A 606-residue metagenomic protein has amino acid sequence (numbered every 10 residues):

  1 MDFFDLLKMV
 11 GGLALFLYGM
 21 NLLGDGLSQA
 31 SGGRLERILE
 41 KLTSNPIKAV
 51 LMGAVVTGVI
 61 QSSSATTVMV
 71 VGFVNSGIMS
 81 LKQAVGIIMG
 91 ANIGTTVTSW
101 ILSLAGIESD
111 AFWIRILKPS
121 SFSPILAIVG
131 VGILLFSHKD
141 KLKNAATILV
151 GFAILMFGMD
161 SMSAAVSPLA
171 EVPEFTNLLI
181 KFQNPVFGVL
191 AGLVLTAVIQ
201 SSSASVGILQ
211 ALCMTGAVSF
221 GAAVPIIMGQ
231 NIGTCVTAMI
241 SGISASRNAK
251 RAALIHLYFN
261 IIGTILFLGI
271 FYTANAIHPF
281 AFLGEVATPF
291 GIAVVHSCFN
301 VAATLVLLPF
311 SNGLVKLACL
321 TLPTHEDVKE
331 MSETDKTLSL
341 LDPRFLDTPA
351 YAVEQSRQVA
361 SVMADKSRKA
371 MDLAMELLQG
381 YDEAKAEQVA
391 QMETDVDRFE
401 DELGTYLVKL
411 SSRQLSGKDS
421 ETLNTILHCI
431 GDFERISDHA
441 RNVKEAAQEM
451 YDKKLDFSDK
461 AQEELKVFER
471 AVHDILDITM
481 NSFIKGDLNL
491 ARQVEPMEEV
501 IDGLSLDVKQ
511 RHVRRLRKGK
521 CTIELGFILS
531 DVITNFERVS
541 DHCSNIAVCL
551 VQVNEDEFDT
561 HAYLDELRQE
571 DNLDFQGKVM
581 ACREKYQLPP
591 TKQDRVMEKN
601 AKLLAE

Functional and structural regions predicted by a protein language model:
M1-L7, S109-S121, F175-K181, V286 (+1 more regions): Interfacial loop-to-helix junctions that mark the boundaries of transmembrane helices in multi-pass membrane
M1-P46, A145-V194, L212-T215: Helix-loop-helix hairpins and the membrane-proximal interhelical loops of multi-pass alpha-helical transport proteins
M9-L22, G53-T57, I125-S137, V150-M162 (+3 more regions): Hydrophobic core segments of alpha-helical transmembrane domains in multi-pass membrane transport and ion-translocation
G24-S28, T57-A65, V166-S167, L195-A204 (+3 more regions): Short helix-coil transition sites and intra-membrane helix breaks within transmembrane domains of multi-pass
L42-M69, P185-I208: Hydrophobic alpha-helical transmembrane segments of multi-pass integral membrane proteins, predominantly secondary
V59-T66, V85-L102, P119-I125, L155 (+5 more regions): Membrane-embedded alpha-helical segments of transport systems, primarily multispan ion/solute transporters
M69-A91, S99-S121, M159, T196-G233 (+4 more regions): Membrane-interfacial helix-loop connectors
M79, A105, V218, S244-K250 (+3 more regions): Cytosolic, long alpha-helical scaffolding segments
